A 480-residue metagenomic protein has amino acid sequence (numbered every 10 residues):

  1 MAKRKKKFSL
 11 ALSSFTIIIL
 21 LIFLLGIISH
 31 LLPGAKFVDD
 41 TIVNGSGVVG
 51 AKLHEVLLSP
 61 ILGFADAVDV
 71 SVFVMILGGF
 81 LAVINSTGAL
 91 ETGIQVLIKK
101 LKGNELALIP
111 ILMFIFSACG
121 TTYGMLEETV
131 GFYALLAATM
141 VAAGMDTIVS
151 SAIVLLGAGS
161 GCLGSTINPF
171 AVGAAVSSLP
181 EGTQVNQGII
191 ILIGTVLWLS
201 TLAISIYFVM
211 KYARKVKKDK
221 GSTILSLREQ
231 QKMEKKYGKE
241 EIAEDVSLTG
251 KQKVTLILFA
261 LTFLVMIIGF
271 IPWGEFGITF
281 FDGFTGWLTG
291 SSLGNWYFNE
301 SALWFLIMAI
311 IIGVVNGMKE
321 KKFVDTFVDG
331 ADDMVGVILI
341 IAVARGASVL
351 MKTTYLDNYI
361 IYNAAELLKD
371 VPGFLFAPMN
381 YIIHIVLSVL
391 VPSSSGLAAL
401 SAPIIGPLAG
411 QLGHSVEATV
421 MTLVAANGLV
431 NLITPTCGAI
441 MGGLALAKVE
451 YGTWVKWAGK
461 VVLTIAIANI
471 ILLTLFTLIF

Functional and structural regions predicted by a protein language model:
A2-F15, D39-I42, I191-T326, L446 (+2 more regions): Long, contiguous bundles of hydrophobic transmembrane helices that form the permeation core of multi-pass
K5-I22, V141-L155, V246-F259, T326-V337 (+1 more regions): Alpha-helical transmembrane segments and their helix-start/interface "positive-inside/aromatic belt" motifs in integral
A11-F23, V43-E91, S291-Y359: Core transmembrane alpha-helical segments of multi-pass membrane transporters/permeases
F15-L31, V74-A82, I115-C119, G157 (+7 more regions): Hydrophobic core segments of alpha-helical transmembrane domains in multi-pass membrane transport and ion-translocation
I27-H54, G274-G286, T354-N363: Interfacial/capping segments of alpha-helical transmembrane domains
L53, A65-S71, K99-I111, A143-V149 (+6 more regions): Membrane-interfacial loop-to-helix junctions in multi-pass transporters
M75, G103-L135, I341-T354, L367-P407 (+3 more regions): Hydrophobic alpha-helical transmembrane segments of multi-pass integral membrane proteins, predominantly secondary
S117-Y133, A137, A143-I193, I204-V209 (+3 more regions): Alpha-helical transmembrane segments and, especially, the helix-loop junctions at the ends of these helices
